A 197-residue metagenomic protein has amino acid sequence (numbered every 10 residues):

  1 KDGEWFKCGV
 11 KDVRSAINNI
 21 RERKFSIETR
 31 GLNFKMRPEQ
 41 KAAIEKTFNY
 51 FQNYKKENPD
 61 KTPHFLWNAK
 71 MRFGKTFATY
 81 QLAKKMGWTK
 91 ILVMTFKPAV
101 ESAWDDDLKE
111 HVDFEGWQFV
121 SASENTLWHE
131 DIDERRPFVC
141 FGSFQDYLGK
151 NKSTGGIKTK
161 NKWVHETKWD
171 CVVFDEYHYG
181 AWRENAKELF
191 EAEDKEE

Functional and structural regions predicted by a protein language model:
D2-P38: Non-catalytic accessory segments flanking enzymatic or RNA/DNA-binding domains
F34-K61: N-terminal pre-P-loop "Q-motif" helix
Y54-L82: Walker A/P-loop
H64-L66, K90-L92, F138-V139, C171: Residue-level preference for the first positions of well-ordered beta-strands
R72, T76-D113, D146: Conserved Walker A/P-loop ATP-binding site and its immediately adjacent core in helicase/helicase-like ATPase domains
L82, A103-H111, C140, V172 (+1 more regions): Alpha-helical scaffold elements adjacent to nucleotide-binding pockets in ATP/GTP-utilizing enzyme cores
V112-G156: Inter-Walker segment of RecA-like/P-loop motor cores
F144-D146, N161-E197: SF2 helicase catalytic motif II
